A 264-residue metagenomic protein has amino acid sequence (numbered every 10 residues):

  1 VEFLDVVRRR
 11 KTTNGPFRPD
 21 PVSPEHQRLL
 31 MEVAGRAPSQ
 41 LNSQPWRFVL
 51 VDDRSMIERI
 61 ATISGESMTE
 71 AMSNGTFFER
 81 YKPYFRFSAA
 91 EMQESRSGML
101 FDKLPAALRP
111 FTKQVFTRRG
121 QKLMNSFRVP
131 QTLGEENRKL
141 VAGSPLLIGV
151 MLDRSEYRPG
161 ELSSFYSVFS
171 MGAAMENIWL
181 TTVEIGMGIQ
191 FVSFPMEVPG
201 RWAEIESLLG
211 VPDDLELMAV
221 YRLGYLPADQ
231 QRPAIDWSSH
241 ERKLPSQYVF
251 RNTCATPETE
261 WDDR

Functional and structural regions predicted by a protein language model:
V1-R264: Acidic, surface-exposed loops and disordered segments
